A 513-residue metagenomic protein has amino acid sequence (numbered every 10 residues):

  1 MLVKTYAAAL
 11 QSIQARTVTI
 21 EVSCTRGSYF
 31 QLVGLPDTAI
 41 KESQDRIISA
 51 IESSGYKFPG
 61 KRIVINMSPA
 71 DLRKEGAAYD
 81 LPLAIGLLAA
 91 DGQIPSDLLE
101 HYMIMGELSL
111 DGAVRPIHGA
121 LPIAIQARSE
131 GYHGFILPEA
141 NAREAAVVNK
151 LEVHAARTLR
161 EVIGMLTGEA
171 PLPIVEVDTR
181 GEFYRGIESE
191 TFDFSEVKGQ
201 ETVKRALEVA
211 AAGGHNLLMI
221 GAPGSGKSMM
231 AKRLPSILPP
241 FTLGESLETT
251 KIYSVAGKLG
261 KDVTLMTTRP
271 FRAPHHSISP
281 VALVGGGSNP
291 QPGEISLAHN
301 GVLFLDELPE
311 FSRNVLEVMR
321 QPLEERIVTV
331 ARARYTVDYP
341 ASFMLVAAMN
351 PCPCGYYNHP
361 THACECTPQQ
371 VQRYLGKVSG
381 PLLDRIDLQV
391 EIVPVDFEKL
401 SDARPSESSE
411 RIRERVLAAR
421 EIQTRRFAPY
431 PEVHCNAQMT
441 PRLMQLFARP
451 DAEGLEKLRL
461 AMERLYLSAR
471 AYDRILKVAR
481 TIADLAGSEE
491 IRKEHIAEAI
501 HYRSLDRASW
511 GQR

Functional and structural regions predicted by a protein language model:
M1-L218, A222-S225, A331, A471-Y472 (+1 more regions): Peripheral, non-AAA+ core regions of ATP-driven protein-machinery
R26, F58-K61, L98-L99, G131 (+10 more regions): Short loop/turn elements that form and flank the Walker-type P-loop nucleotide-binding site in RecA-like NTPase cores
A39-Q44, P59, N66-G76, P290 (+1 more regions): Basic, amphipathic alpha-helical bundle interface domains used for macromolecular binding and assembly
D111, L305-S312, G355: Catalytic P-loop NTPase motifs of RecA-like helicase/translocase cores
A170-V209, G213, P240-I295: P-loop NTPase nucleotide-binding/switch module
M219-G260, E325: Walker A/P-loop
N300, D306-E307, V318: Walker B catalytic acidic pair
